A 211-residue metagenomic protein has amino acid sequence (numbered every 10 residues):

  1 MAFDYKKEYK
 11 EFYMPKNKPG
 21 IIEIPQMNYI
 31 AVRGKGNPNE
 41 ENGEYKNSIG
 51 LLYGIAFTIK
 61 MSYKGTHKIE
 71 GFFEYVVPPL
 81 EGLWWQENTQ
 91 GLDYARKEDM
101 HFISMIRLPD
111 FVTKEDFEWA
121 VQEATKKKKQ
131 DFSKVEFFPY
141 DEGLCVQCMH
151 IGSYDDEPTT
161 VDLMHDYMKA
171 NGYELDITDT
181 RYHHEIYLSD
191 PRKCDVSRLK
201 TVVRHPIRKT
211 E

Functional and structural regions predicted by a protein language model:
M1-E211: A solvent-exposed interaction/effector surface
